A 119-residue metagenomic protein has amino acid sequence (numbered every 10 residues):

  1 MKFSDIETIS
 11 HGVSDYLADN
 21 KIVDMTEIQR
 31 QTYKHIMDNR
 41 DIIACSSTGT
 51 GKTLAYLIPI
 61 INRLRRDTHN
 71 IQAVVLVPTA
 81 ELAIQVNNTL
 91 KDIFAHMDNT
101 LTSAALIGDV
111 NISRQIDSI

Functional and structural regions predicted by a protein language model:
M1-C45: Conserved pre-motif I regulatory segment
T8, G12-Y16, H69-I119: Conserved nucleic-acid-binding Ia/Ib motif block in the N-terminal RecA-like helicase ATPase lobe
V23, I61, R65, A83 (+1 more regions): Nucleotide phosphate-binding site architecture
R30-I42, T53-T68, T89-F94: Walker A/P-loop NTP-binding motif
S46-T50: The conserved Walker
G51-T53, V110-N111: Gly/Ser/Thr-rich beta-alpha loop segments that engage phosphate groups in nucleotides
